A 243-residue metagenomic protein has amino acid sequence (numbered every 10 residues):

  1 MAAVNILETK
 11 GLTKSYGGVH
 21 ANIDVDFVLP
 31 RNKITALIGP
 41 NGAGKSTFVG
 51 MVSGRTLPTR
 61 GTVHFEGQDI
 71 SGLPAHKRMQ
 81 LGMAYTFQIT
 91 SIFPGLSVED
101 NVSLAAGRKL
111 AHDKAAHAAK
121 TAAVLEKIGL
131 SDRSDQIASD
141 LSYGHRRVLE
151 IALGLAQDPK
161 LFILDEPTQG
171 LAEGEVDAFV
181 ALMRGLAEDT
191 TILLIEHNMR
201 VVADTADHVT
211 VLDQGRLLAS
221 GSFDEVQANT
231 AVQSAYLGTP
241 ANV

Functional and structural regions predicted by a protein language model:
A2-V243: Glycine-rich phosphate-binding loops of nucleotide-dependent enzymes
